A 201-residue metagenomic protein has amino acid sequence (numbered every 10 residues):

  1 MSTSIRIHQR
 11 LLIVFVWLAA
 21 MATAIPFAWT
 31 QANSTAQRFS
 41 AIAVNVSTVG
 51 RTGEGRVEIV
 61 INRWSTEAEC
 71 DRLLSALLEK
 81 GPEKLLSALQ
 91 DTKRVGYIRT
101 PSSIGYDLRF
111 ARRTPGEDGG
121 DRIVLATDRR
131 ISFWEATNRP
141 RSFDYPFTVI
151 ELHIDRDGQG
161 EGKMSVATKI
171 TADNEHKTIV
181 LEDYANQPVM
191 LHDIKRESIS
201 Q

Functional and structural regions predicted by a protein language model:
M1-Q9: N-terminal secretory signal peptides that target proteins for export/translocation
I5, V16, A28-T30: Compositionally biased, low-structure terminal segments
H8, L12-F15, A68: Secreted/extracellular small peptides and ectodomain modules produced from precursors
I13-A24: Bacterial N-terminal signal peptides
A24, A28-S34: Boundary at the C-terminal end of the N-terminal hydrophobic targeting segment
N33-Q201: Long, low-hydrophobicity ectodomains and other hydrophilic envelope-associated domains
